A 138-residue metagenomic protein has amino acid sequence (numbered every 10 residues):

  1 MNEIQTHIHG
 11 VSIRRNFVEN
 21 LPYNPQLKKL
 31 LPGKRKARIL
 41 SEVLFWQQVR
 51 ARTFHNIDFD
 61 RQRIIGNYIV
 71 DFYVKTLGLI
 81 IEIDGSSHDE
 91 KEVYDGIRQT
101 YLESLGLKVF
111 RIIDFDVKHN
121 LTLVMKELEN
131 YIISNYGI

Functional and structural regions predicted by a protein language model:
M1-N56, N135-I138: Solvent-exposed, charged helical/coil patches that constitute nucleic-acid or partner-interaction surfaces
K34-R38, R61-Y131: Basic, amphipathic alpha-helical patches used to engage nucleic acids or provide basic targeting signals, exemplified
